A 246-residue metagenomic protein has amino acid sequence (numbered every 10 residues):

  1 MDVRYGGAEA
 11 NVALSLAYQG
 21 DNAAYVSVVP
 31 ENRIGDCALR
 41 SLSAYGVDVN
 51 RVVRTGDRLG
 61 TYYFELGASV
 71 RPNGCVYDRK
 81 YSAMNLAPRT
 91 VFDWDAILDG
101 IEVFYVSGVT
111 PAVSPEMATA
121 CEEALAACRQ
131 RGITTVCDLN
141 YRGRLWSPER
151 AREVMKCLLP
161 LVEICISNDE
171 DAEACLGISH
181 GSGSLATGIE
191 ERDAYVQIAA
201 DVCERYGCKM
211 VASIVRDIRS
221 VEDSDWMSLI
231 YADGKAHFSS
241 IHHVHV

Functional and structural regions predicted by a protein language model:
M1-G6, H237-V246: Short pre-catalytic strand/loop immediately N-terminal to key active-site residues, enriched for Gly-Thr
N11-N22: Alpha-helix C-terminal capping segments
A17, S43, E122, A126-Q130 (+1 more regions): Anion (oxyanion) recognition and catalysis
N22-G108: Conserved N-terminal subdomain of the carbohydrate kinase-like
K80, V109, N140-R144, E170 (+1 more regions): Active-site beta-loop-alpha junctions enriched in small/polar residues
V103-Y105, V136, I166, A212: Structural motif
R131, L145-G234: Conserved phosphate/ATP/ADP-binding segment of small-molecule kinases
R131-L139: Short beta-strand/loop segments at the ligand-binding rim of alpha/beta enzyme cores
